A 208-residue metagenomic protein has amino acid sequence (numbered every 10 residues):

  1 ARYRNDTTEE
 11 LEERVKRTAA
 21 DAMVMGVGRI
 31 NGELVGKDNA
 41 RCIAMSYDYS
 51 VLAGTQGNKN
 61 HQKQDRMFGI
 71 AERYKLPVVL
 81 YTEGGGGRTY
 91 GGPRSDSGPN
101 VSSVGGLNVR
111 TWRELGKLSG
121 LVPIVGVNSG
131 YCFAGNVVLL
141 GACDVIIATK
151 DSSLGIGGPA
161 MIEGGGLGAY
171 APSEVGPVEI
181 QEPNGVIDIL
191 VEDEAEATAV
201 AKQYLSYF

Functional and structural regions predicted by a protein language model:
A1-V125, Y131, N136-V138, A142-S153 (+2 more regions): Terminal-region recognition feature
